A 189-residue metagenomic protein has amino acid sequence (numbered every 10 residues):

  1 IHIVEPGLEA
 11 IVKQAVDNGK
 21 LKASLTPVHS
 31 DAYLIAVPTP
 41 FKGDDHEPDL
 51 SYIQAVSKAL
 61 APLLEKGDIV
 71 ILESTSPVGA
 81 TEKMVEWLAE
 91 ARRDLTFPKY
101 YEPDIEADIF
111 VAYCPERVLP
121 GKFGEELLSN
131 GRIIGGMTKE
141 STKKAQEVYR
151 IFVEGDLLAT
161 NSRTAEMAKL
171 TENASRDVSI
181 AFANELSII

Functional and structural regions predicted by a protein language model:
I1-I189: Structural/interface elements that position substrates and couple domains in central-metabolism enzymes
